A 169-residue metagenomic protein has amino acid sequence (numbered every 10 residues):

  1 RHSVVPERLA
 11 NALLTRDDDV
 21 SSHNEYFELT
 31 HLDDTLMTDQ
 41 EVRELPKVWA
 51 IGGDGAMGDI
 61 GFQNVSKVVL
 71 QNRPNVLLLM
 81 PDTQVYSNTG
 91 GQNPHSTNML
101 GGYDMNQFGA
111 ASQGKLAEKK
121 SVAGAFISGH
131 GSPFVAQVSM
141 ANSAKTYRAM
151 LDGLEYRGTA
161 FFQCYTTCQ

Functional and structural regions predicted by a protein language model:
R1, D17, V69-R73, Q84 (+3 more regions): Structural signal for hydrophobic packing residues in well-ordered secondary-structure cores of soluble enzyme domains
R1-G101, Q113-A117: Cofactor-binding active-site loop characterized by glycine-rich and histidine/acidic residues
D34-K47, T97-Y156: Conserved thiamine diphosphate
I51-G53, S139, C164: Short His-Asn-centered micro-motif
D54, L79, F126-I127, F162: Buried hydrophobic positions in well-ordered alpha/beta secondary-structure cores of metabolic enzymes
V76-M80, A136, Q163: Short hydrophobic alpha-helical runs that function as membrane-insertion/retention elements
T83-V85, N142, Y165-Q169: Glycine-rich beta-alpha junction loops
Y156-Y165: A conserved active-site cap/scaffold subdomain adjacent to cofactor or substrate pockets
